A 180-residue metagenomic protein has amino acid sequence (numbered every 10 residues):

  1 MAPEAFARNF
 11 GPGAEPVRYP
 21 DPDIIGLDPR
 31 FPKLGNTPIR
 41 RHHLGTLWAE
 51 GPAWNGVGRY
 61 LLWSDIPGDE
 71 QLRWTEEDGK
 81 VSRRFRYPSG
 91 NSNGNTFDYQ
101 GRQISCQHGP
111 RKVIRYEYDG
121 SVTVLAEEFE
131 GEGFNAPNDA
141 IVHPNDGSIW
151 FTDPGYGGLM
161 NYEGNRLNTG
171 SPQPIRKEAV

Functional and structural regions predicted by a protein language model:
A2-V180: Sequence-structural signature of mature extracellular/luminal beta-sheet repeat domains, prominently beta-propellers
